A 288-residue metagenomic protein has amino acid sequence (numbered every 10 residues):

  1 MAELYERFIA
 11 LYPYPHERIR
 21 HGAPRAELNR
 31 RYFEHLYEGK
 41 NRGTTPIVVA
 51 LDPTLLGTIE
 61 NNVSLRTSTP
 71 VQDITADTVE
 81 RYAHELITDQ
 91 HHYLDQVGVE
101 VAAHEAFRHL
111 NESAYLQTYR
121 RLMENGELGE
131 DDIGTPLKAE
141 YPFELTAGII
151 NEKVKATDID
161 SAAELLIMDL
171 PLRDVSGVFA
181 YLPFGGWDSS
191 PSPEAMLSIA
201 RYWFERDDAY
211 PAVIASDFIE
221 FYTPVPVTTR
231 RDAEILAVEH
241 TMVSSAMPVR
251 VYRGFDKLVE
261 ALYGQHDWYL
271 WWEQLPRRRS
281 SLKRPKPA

Functional and structural regions predicted by a protein language model:
M1-S176: Extended, low-hydrophobicity segments enriched in charged/polar residues
G22-A26, S190-P193, R230: Generic detection of long, well-ordered alpha-helical segments
I47, L165, F179, I219 (+1 more regions): A broad, low-specificity signal marking well-ordered, structured residues that form hydrophobic/aromatic
L56, G186-S190, V227-T228, R277: Short acidic, S/G/P-rich loop/turn micro-motifs used as interaction or catalytic elements
A156-Y202: Surface-exposed, low-hydrophobicity interaction/linker segments
E194-L197, D217-A288: Alpha-helical oligomerization segments
Y202-A209: Short amphipathic beta-strand starts and helix->beta connectors
Y210-A215: Short beta-strand
